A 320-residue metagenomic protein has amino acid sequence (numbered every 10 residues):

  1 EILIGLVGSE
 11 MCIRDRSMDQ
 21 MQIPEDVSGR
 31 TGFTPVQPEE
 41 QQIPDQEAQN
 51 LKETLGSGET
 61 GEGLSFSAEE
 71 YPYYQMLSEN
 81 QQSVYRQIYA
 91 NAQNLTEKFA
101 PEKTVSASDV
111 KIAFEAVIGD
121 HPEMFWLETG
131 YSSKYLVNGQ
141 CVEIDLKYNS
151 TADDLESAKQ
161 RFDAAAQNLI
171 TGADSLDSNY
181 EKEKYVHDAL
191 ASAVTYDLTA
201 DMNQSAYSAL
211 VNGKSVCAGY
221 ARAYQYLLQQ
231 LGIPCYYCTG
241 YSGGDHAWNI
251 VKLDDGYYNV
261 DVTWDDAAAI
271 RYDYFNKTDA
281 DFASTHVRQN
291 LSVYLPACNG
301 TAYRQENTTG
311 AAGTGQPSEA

Functional and structural regions predicted by a protein language model:
I2-D15: Single conserved hydrophobic/aromatic residue that forms the stacking wall/gate of nucleotide- or nucleobase-binding
L3, K182, Y220, Y224: Hydrophobic (often cysteine-bearing) scaffold residues that line and stabilize catalytic clefts of nucleotide/cofactor
R14-A164: Linear, non-domain "peripheral" regions
D154-A209: Secondary-structure boundary elements
A209-A218: Periplasmic OmpA-like peptidoglycan-binding domain that tethers envelope proteins to the cell wall
G219-S284: Hydrophobic/aromatic-rich core segments of domains that either
Y257-N259, T263-A320: His-Asp-centered catalytic microenvironments across diverse enzyme cores, prominently the transglutaminase-like
